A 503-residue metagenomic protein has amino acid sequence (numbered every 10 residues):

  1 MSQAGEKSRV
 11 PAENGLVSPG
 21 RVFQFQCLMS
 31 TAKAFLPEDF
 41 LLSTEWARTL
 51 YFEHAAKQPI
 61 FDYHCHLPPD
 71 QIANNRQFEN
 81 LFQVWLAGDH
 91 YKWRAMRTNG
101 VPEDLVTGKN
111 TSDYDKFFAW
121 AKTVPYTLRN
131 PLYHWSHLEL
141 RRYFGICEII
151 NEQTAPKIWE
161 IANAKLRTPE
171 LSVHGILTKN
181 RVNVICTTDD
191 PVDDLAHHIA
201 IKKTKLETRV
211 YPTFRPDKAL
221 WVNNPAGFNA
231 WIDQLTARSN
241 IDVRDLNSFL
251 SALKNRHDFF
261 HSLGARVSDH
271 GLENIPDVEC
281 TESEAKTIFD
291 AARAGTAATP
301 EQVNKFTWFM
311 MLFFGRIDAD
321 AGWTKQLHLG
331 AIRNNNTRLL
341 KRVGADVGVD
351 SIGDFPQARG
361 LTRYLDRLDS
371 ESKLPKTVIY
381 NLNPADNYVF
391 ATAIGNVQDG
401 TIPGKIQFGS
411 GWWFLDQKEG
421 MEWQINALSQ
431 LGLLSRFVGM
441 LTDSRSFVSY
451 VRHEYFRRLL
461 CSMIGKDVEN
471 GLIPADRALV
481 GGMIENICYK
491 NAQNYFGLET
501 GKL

Functional and structural regions predicted by a protein language model:
M1-S2, S8-R9, P19-R21: Short, low-complexity, intrinsically disordered N-terminal modules that encode targeting/processing signals
K7-S8, N14: Polybasic, lysine-rich low-complexity intrinsically disordered segments
E13, S18-F25: Short, positively charged and aromatic/hydrophobic N-terminal segments
L28-A321, K373-P375, I379-A391, G395-L503: Metal-cofactor-binding active-site regions of metalloenzymes
K325-L327: C-terminal amphipathic alpha-helical interaction region
A331, N336: Hard-cation-handling environments
L340-I352: Active-site loop ensemble at the mouth of alpha/beta enzyme cores that anchors a bound cofactor
D354-L361: Divalent-cation-assisted or electrostatically stabilized phosphate/pyrophosphate-binding catalytic cores
